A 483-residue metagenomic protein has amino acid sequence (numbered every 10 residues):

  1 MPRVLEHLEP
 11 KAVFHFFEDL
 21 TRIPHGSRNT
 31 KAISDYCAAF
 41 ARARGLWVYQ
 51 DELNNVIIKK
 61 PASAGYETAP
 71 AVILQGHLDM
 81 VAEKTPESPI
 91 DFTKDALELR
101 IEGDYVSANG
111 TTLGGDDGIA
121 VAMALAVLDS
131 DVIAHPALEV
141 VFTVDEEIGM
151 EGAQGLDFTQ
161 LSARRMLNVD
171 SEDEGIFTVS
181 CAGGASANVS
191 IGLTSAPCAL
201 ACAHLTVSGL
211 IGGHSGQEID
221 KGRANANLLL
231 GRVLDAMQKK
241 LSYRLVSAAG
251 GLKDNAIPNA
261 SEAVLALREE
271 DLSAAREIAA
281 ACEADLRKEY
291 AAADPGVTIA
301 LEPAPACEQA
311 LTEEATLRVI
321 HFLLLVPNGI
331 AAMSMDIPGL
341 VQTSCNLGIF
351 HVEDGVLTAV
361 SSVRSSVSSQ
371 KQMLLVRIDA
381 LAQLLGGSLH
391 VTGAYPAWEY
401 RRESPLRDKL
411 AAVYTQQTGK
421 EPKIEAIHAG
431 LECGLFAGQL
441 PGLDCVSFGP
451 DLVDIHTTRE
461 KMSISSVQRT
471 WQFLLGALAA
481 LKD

Functional and structural regions predicted by a protein language model:
R3-Y105: Acidic/His- and Gly-rich active-site-bordering loop/insert found across diverse amide/peptide-bond hydrolases
L5, P10-V13, M335, Q342-S344 (+3 more regions): Zn-dependent metallopeptidase/amidohydrolase metal-coordination segment
E18-R22, E262-V264, T298-A310, G348-F350 (+2 more regions): A short beta-alpha structural unit
Y66-R164, S186, S190, A199-C202 (+5 more regions): Active-site metal-coordination/substrate-binding segment of hydrolases, especially metallo-dependent peptidases
P136-A226, L234, Q238: Fold-level recognition of mixed alpha/beta catalytic cores in primary-metabolism enzymes, strongest
R223-K240, E269-L272, R318-L324, A332-M335 (+3 more regions): His/Asp/Glu-rich mid-to-C-terminal helical/loop segments that flank catalytic regions of hydrolases
S273-R287, L374-A382: Short amphipathic alpha-helices in soluble, non-transmembrane regions that often serve as interface/regulatory elements
I278-Q342, N346-F350, D354-V356: Hard-cation-handling environments
